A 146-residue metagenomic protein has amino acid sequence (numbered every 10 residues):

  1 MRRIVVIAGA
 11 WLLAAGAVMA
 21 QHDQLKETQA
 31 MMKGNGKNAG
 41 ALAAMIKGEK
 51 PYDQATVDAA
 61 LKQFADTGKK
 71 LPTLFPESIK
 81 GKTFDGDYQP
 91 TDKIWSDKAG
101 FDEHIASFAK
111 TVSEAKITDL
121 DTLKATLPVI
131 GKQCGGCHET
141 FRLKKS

Functional and structural regions predicted by a protein language model:
M1-I4: Positively charged n-region of N-terminal signal peptides that target proteins for export
I7-A15: Bacterial N-terminal signal peptides
G16-A20: Sec/Tat signal peptide C-region and signal peptidase I cleavage site
Q21-S146: Sequence context surrounding c-type heme c attachment/ligation sites in exported
